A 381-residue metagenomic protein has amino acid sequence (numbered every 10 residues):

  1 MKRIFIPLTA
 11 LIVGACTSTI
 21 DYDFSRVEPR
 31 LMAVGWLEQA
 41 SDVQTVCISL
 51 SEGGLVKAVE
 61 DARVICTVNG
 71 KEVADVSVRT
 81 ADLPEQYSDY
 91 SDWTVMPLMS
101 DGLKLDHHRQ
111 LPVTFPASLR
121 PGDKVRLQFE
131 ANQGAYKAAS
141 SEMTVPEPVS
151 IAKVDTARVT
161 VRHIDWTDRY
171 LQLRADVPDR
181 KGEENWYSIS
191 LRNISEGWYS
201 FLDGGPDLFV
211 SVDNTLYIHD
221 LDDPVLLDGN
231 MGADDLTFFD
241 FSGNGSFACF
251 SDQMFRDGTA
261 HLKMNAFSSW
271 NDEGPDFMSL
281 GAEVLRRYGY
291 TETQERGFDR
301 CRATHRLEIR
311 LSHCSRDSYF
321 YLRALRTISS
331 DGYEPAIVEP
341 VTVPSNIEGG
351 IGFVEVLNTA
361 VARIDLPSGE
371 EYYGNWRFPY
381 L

Functional and structural regions predicted by a protein language model:
M1-I4, S18: Positively charged n-region of N-terminal signal peptides that target proteins for export
F5-T9: Sec-dependent signal peptide hydrophobic core
I12-A15: C-terminal motif of bacterial Sec signal peptides marking the signal peptidase cleavage site
T17-L381: A sequence/structural signal for flexible, mid-protein segments enriched in small/helix-disrupting residues
